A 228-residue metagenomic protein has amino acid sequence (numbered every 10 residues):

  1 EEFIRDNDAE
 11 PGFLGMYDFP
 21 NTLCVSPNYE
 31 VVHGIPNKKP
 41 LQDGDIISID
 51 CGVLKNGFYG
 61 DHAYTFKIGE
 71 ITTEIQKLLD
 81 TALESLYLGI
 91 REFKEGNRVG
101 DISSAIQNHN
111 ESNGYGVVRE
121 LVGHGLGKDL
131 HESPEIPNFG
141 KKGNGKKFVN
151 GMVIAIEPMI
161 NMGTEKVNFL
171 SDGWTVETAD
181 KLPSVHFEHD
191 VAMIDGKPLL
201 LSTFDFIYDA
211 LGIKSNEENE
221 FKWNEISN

Functional and structural regions predicted by a protein language model:
E1-N228: Active-site neighborhoods and metal-handling regions in enzymes and metal-associated proteins
